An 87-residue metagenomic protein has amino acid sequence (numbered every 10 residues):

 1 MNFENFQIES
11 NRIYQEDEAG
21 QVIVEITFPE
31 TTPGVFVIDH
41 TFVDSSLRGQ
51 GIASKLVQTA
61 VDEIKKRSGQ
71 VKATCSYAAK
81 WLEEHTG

Functional and structural regions predicted by a protein language model:
M1-R12: Active-site rim helix/loop that mediates acceptor-substrate recognition in acyltransferases
F3-N5, E25-F28: Short, surface-exposed charged micro-motifs
N11-I23: Conserved beta-hairpin
E18-A19, I26-V35: A conserved beta-strand-loop-helix scaffold within acyl/acetyltransferase catalytic domains
T41-R48: A short, internal acetyl-CoA/4′-phosphopantetheine-binding micro-motif in the GNAT/acyltransferase core
G49-V61: Conserved acetyl-CoA-binding loop-helix of GNAT-fold acetyltransferases
D62-S76: Conserved GNAT acetyl-CoA-binding A-motif
